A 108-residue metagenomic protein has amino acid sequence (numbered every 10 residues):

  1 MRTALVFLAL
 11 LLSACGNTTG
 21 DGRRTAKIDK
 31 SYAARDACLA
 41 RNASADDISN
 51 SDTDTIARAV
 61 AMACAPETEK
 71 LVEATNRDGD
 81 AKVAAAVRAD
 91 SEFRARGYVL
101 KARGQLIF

Functional and structural regions predicted by a protein language model:
M1-A4: Positively charged n-region of N-terminal signal peptides that target proteins for export
L12-A14: C-terminal motif of bacterial Sec signal peptides marking the signal peptidase cleavage site
G16-T19: Bacterial signal peptide processing site
A26-V72: Short N-proximal segments of mature Sec-exported proteins
T55-F108: Compact alpha-helical subdomains of small soluble proteins
